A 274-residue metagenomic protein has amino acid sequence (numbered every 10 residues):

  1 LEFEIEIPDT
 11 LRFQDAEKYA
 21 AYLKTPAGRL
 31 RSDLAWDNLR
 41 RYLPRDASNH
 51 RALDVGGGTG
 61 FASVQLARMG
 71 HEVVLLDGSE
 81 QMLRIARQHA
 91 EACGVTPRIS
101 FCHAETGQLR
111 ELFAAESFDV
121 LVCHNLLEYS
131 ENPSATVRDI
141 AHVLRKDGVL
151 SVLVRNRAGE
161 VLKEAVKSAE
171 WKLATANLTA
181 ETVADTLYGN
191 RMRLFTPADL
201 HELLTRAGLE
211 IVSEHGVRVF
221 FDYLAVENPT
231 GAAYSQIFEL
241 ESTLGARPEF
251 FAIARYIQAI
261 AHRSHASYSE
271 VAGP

Functional and structural regions predicted by a protein language model:
E2-A47, F61, Q65, I85 (+1 more regions): Conserved class I S-adenosyl-L-methionine
N49-G56: Conserved class I S-adenosyl-L-methionine
L53, F61-L109: Class I SAM-dependent methyltransferase SAM/SAH-binding core
E111-V120: A short acidic, Gly/Pro-enriched loop at the edge of an enzyme's catalytic core that lines a small-molecule cofactor
S134-V149: A short glycine-rich, Lys/Arg-flanked "PGG" loop and its adjoining helix->strand segment in the class I
V149-L178: Conserved class I S-adenosyl-L-methionine
R191-G208, E214: Short alpha-helix
S213-G273: A C-terminal cap/extension of S-adenosyl-L-methionine-dependent methyltransferases that defines the acceptor-substrate
